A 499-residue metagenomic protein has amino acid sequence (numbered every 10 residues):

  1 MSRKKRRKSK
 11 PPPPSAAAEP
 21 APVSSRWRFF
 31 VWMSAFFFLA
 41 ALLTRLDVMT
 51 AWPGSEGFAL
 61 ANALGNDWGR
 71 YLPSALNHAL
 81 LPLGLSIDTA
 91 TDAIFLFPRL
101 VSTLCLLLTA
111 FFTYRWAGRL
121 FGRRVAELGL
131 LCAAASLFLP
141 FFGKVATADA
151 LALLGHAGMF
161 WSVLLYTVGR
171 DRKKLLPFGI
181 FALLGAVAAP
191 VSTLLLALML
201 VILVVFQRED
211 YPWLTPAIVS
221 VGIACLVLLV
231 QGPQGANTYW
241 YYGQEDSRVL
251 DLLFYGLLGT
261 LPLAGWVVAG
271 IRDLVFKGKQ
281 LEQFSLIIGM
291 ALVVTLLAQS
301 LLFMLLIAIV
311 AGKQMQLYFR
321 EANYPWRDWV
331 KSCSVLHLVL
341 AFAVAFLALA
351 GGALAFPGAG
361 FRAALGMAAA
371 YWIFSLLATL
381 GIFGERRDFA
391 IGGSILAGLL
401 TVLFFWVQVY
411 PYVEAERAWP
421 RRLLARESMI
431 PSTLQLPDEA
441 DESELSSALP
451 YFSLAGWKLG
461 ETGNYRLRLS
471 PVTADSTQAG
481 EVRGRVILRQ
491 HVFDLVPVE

Functional and structural regions predicted by a protein language model:
M1-A41, P212-V221: Start-transfer (signal-anchor) and selected internal transmembrane alpha helices of multi-pass inner/ER membrane
W32, T113-A135, L153-L154: Transmembrane-helix signature of polytopic, membrane-embedded enzymes that assemble or transfer cell-envelope glycans
W52-P53, A59-N66, I180-L301, L305-L306 (+1 more regions): Transmembrane-lumen/periplasm boundary regions of multi-pass, lipid-linked membrane glycan transferases
F95, F138-A152, P190: Short acidic/glycine- and proline-prone juxtamembrane loop motifs at membrane-interface regions of multi-pass membrane
L96, L100-L120, G158: Transmembrane-helix motifs of polytopic, lipid-linked glycan transferases
R119-L120, R124, M159-P177, L184-G185 (+1 more regions): Membrane-interface transmembrane helices that cradle and orient dolichyl/undecaprenyl
L151-G169, I307-V310: Specific aromatic-rich, kink-prone transmembrane helix
L436-A440, A455-L459, G463-E499: Aromatic/acidic, Gly/Pro-rich catalytic loop(s) in extracytoplasmic/lumenal soluble domains of multi-pass membrane
